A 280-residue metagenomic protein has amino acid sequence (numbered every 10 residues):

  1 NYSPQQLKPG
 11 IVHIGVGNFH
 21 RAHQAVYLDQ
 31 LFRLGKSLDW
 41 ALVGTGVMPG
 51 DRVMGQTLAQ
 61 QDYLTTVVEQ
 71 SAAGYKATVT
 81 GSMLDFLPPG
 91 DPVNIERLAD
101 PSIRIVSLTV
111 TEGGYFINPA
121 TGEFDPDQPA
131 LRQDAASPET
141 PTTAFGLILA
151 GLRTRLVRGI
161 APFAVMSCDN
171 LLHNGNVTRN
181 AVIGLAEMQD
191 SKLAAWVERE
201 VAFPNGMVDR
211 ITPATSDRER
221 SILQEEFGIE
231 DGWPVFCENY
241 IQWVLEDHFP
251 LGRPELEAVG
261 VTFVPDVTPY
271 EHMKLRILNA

Functional and structural regions predicted by a protein language model:
N1-A280: Substrate/ligand-engaging "lid" and interaction regions
